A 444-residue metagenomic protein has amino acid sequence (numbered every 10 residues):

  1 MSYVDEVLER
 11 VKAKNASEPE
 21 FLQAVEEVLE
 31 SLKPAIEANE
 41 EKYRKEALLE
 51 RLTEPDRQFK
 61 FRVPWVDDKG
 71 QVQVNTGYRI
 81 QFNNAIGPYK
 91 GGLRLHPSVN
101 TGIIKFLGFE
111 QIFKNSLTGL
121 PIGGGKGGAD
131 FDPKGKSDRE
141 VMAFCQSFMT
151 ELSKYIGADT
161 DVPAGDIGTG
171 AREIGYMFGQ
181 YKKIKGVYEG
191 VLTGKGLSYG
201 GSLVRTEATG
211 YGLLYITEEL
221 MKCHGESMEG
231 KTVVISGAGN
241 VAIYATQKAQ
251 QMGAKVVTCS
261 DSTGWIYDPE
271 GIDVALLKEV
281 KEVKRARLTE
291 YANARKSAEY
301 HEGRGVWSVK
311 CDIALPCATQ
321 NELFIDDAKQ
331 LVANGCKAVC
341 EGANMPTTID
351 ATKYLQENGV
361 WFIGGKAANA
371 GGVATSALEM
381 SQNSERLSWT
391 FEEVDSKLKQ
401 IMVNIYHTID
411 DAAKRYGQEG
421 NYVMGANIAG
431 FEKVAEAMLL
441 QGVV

Functional and structural regions predicted by a protein language model:
M1-L203, K433-G442: N-terminal ligand-binding/catalytic initiation module
S2, P19-Q23, E27, Y43 (+24 more regions): Conserved active-site and cofactor/substrate-binding residues in soluble primary-metabolism enzymes
S2-A24, L220, V332-V444: Adenosine-phosphate binding glycine-rich loop
I104-G108, M177, L213-M221, A245 (+2 more regions): Buried hydrophobic packing segments
T160-A164, V187-L192, I235, T258-D261 (+5 more regions): General beta-strand structural signal in soluble alpha/beta enzymes
T193-G196, G201-K310: Glycine-rich phosphate/diphosphate-binding loop of Rossmann-like nucleotide-binding domains
G264-F362, A367: Rossmann-like adenosine-cofactor binding region
